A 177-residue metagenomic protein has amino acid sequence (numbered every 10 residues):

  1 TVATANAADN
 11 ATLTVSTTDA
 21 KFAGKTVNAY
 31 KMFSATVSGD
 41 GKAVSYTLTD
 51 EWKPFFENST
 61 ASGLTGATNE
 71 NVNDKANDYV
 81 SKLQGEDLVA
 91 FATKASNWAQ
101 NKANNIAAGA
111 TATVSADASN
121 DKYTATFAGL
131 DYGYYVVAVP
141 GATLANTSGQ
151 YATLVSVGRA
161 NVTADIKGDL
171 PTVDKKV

Functional and structural regions predicted by a protein language model:
T1-V177: Solvent-exposed loop/turn and edge beta-strand elements of beta-rich ligand-binding domains
